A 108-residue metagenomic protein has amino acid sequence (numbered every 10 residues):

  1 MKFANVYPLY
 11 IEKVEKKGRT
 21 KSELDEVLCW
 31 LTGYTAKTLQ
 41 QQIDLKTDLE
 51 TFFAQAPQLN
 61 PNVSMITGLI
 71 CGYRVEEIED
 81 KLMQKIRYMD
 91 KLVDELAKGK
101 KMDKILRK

Functional and structural regions predicted by a protein language model:
M1-K108: A charge-rich, low-complexity, intrinsically flexible signal that marks solvent-exposed coils, linkers, repeats
